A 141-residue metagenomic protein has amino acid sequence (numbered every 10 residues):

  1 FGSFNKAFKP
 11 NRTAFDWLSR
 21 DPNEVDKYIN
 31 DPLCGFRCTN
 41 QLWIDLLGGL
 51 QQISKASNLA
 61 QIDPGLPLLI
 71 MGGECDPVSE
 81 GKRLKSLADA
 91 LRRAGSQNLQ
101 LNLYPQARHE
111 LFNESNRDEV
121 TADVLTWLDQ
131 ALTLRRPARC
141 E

Functional and structural regions predicted by a protein language model:
F1-L33: Alpha/beta-hydrolase-fold enzymes
T39-A60: Active-site nucleophile elbow and catalytic-triad environment of alpha/beta-hydrolase enzymes
I62-L68, A94-Q97: Short, proline-enriched alpha-helix->beta-strand connector loops that line the catalytic pocket of alpha/beta-hydrolase
I70-G72: Short beta-strand/loop motif that positions the catalytic acidic residue of the alpha/beta-hydrolase fold
E74-D76, A107-R108: Acidic beta-to-alpha connecting loop that harbors the catalytic carboxylate
P77-S86: Conserved alpha/beta-hydrolase "acid-adjacent" motif
L87-A90, V120: A general structural detector for well-ordered alpha-helical segments in enzyme core domains, enriched
A94-E141: Catalytic active-site module of serine/aspartate enzymes centered on a nucleophile-bearing elbow/loop
